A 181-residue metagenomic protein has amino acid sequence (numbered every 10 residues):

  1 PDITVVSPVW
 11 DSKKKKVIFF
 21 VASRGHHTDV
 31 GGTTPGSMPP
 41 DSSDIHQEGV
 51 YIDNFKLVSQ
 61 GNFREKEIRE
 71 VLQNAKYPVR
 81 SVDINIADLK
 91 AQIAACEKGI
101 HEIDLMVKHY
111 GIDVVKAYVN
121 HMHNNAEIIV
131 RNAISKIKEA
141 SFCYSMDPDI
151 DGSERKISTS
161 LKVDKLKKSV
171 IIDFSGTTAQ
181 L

Functional and structural regions predicted by a protein language model:
P1, S7, G36-S43, R80-D83 (+6 more regions): Alpha-helix capping and helix-loop boundary segments enriched in small/acidic/polar residues
P1-T4, A22, V30-G36, S153-I157: Short acidic, glycine/serine/threonine-rich loops at helix termini
T4-S12, A22, K162-V163: A short, hydrophobic, proline-anchored segment that marks a local hinge/packing element in signaling and regulatory
P8, V17-V21, S169-I171: Structural motif
S12, H26-T28, F55-Q60, D147-D149 (+2 more regions): Generic structural motif
K16-P78, L181: Gly/Pro-rich active-site capping loops and adjacent beta-alpha segments that organize cofactor/substrate pockets
Y51-V130: N-terminal leader/propeptide and maturation segments of large enzyme subunits in energy/redox metabolism and hydrolases
E97-A179: Accessory "access/gating" subregions that flank catalytic or transport cores
